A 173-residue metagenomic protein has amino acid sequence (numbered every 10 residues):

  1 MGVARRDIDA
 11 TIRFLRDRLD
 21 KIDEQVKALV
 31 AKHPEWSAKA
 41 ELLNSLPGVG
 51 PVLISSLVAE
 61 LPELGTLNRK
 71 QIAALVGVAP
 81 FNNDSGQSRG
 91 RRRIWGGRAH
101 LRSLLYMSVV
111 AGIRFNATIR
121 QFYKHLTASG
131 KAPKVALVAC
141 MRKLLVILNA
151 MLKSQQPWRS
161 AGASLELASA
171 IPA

Functional and structural regions predicted by a protein language model:
M1-A173: A detector of single, family-specific signature residues that are central to catalytic or substrate-handling motifs
